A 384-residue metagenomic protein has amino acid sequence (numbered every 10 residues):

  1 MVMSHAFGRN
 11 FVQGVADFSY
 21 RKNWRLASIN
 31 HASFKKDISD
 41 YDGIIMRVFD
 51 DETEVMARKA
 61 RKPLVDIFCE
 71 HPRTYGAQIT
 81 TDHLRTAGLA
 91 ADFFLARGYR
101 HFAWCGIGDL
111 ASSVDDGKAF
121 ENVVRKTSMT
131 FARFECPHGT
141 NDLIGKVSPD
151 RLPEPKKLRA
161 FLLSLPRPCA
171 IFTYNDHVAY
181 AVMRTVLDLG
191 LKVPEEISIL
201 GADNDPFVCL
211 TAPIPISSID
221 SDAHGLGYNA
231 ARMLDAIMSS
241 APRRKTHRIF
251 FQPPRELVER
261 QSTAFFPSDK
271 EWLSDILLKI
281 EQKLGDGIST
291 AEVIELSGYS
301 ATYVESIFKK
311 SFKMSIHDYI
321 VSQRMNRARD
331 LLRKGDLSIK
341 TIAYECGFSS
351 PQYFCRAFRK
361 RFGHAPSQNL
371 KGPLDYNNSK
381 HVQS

Functional and structural regions predicted by a protein language model:
V2-F34, S39-G43, E52-L296, A301 (+9 more regions): Bacterial carbohydrate/catabolite-sensing allosteric modules
F308-S315, R356-N369: A secondary-structure capping/hinge motif
